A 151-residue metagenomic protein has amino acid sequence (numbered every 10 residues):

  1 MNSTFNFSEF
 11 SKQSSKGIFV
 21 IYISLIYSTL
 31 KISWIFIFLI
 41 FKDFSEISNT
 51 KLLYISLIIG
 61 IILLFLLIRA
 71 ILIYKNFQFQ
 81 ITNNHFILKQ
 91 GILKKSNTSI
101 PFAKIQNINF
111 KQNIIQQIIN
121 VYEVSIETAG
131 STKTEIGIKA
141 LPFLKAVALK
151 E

Functional and structural regions predicted by a protein language model:
M1-E151: N-terminal basic, Ser/Thr-rich segments that initiate or prime the first beta/alpha elements at protein or domain
